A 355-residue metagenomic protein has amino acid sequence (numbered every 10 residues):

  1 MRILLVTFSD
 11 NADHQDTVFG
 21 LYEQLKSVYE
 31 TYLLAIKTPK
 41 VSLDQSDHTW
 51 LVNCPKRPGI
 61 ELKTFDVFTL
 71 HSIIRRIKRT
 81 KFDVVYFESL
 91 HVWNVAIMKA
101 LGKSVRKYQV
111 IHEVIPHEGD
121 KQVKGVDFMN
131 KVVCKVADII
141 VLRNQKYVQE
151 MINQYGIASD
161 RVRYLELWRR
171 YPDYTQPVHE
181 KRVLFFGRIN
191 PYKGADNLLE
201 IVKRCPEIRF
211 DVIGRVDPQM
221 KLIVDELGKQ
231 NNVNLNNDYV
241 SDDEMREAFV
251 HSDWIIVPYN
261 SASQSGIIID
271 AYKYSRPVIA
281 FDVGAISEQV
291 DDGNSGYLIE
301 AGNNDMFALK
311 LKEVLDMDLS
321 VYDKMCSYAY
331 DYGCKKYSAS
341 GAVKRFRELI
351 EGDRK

Functional and structural regions predicted by a protein language model:
F8-Q15, F19, E23-F68, Y147 (+1 more regions): N-terminal strand-loop element at the rim of the active site of nucleotide-sugar-dependent glycosyltransferases
Q15-G20, I189-R204, I269: A conserved mid-protein helix/loop that constitutes part of the nucleotide-sugar donor-binding site
I73-N94, V257: Short N-terminal targeting/anchoring amphipathic segment
K135-D173: Donor nucleotide-sugar binding/catalytic pocket of nucleotide-sugar-dependent glycosyltransferases
L222-R246: Nucleotide-activated donor-binding/catalytic signature segment of Leloir-type glycosyltransferases, i.e., the conserved
E247-S263, R276: Acidic donor-binding loop of glycosyltransferase active sites
D292-G293, Y297-D305, E313-L319: Conserved acidic donor-binding segment of nucleotide-sugar-dependent glycosyltransferases
S320-K336: A short, well-ordered alpha-helix in the C-terminal region of glycosyltransferases
